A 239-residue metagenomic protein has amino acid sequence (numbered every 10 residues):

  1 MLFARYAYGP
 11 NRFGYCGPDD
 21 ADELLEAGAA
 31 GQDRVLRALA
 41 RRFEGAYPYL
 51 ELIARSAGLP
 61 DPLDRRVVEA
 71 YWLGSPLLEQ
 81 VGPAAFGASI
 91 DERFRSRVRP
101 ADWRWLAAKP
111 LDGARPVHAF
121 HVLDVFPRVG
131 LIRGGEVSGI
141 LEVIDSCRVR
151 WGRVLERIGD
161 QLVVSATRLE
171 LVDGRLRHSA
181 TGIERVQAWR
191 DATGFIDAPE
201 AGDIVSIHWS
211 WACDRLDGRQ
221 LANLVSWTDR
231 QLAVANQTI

Functional and structural regions predicted by a protein language model:
M1-G139: N-terminal intrinsically disordered, low-complexity, charge/repeat-rich segments that act as generic
E142-S165: Structural detector for short beta-strands of small beta-barrel domains
L169-W189: Short, basic/aromatic beta-hairpin or loop at an interaction surface
W189-S206: Short nucleic-acid-contacting surface segments enriched for D/E, G, S/T with interspersed K/R
S210-N223: Short, Lys/Arg- and Gly-enriched loop/turn segments at beta-strand edges
Q220-I239: Short peripheral tails and domain-boundary helices/loops at the edges of structured domains
